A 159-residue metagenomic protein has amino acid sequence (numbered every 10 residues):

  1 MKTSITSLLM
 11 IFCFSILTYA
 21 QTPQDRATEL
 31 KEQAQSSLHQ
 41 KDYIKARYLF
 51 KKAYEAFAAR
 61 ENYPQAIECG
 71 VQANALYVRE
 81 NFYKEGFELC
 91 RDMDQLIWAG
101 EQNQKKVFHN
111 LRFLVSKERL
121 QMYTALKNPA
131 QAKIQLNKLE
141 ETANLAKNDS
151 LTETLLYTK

Functional and structural regions predicted by a protein language model:
M1-A27, Q33: Bacterial Sec-dependent N-terminal signal peptides
A20-K159: A "functional boundary" signal
